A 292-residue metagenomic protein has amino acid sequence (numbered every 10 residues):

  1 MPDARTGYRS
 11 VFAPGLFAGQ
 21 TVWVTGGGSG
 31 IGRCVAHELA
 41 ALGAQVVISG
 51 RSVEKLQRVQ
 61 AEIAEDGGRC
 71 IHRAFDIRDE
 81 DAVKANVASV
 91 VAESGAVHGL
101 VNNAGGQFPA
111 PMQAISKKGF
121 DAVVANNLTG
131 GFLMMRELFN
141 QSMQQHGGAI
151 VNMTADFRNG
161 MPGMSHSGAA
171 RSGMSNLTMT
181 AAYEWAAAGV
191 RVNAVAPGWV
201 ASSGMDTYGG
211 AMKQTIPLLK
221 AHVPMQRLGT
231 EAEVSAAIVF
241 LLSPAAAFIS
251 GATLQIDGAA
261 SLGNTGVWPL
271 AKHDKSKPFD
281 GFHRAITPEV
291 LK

Functional and structural regions predicted by a protein language model:
P2-F12, V239, S250-K292: Short C-terminal tail/terminal secondary-structure segment of NAD(P)H-dependent dehydrogenase/reductase domains
T21, G26-G30: Conserved glycine-rich cofactor-binding loop
V24, G95, F132, R227-I256 (+1 more regions): C-terminal substrate-recognition "lid" of short-chain dehydrogenase/reductases
V101, A186, R191, I249-G251: Short, small/polar-rich loop/turn modules that mediate ligand/substrate recognition or access, typified
P111-M112, S116-V124, L219: Substrate-binding pocket helix/loop in short-chain dehydrogenase/reductase
N140, Y183-A187, A247: Alpha-helical segment proximal to the catalytic Tyr-Lys
V151-G173, T178-A187, V200, A260: Catalytic loop of short-chain dehydrogenase/reductase
